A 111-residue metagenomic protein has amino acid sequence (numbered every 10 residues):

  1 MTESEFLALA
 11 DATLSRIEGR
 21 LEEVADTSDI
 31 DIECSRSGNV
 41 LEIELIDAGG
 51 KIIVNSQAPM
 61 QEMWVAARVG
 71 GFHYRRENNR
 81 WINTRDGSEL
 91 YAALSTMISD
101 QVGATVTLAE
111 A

Functional and structural regions predicted by a protein language model:
M1-I53, Q57-A111: N-terminal intrinsically disordered, cationic/polar leader segments that include organellar targeting peptides
